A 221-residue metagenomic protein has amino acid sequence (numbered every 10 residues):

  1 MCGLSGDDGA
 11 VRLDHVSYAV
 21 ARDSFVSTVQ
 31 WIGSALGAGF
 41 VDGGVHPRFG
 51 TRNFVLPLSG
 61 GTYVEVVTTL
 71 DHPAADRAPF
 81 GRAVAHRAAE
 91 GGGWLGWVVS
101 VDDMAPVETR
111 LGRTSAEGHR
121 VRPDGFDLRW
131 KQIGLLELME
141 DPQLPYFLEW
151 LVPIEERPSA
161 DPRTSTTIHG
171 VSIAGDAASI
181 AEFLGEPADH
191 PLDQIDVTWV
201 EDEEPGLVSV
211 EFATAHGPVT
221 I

Functional and structural regions predicted by a protein language model:
M1-G3, D7: Short, positively charged and aromatic/hydrophobic N-terminal segments
L4, G44, R52-P57, Y63-T68 (+4 more regions): Vicinal oxygen chelate
A10-V11: Structural motif
A19-D23, V101-D102, V171-A178: Short, surface-exposed ligand-recognition loops at beta-strand->loop->(often short) alpha-helix junctions that present
V20, F25-V84: Glycine/small-residue-rich interface belts in oligomeric ring/scaffold proteins and their assembly partners
S24-G39, P106-L111, D176-P187: Amphipathic alpha-helical segments
E90-L95, V99-S100: Compact, glycine/acidic-enriched structural inserts
